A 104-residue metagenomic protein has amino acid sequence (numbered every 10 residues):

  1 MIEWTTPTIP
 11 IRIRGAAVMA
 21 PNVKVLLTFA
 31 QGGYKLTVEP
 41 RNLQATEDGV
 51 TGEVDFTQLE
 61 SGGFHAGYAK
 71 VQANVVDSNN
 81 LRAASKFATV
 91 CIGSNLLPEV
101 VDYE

Functional and structural regions predicted by a protein language model:
M1-E104: Contiguous segments within soluble domain cores/interaction surfaces
